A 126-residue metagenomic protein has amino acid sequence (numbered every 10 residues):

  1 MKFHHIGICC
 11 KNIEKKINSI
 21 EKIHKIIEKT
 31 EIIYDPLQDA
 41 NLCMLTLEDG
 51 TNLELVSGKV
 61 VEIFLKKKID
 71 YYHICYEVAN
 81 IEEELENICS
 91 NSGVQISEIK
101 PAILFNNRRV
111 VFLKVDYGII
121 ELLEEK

Functional and structural regions predicted by a protein language model:
M1-H4, I8-E28, T46-I96, K114-K126: Glyoxalase I/VOC metalloenzyme domain signal
E28-D35, I99-I103: Conserved catalytic-core motifs of GNAT/GCN5-like acyltransferases
Y34-L37, V60: Short active-site-proximal "capping" loops at secondary-structure junctions
D35, M44-L47: Short secondary-structure boundary/capping segments within folded domains
P36-N41, L104-R109: Short acidic/glycine-enriched loop/turn segments that link adjacent beta-strands
